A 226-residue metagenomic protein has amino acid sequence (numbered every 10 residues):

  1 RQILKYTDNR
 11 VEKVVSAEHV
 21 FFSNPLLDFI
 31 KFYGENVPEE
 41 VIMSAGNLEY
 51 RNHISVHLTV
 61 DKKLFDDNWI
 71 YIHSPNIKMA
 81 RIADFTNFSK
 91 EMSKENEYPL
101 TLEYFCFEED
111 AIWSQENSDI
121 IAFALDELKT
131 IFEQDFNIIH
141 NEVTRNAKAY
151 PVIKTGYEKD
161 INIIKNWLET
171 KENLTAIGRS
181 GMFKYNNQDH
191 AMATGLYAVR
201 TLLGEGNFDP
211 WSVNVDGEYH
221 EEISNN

Functional and structural regions predicted by a protein language model:
R1-Q2, N173: Beta-strand-connecting loop/turn residues
Q2-F132, T144, W167, W211-H220: Mid-domain catalytic core of redox enzymes that form a hydrophobic substrate pocket/lid adjacent to a catalytic redox
V37, D135-F136, E172, N207: Secondary-structure boundary/capping signal
I42, G46-N47, T155-N226: C-terminal lid/capping helical subdomain adjacent to the catalytic/cofactor pocket in oxidative enzymes
K63-A83, A147-I163, A193, N225-N226: A broadly tuned preference for mixed-charge, low-complexity surface segments
F107-E109, K148-A149, G181-F183: Short Gly/Pro-enriched loop/turn and capping motifs at secondary-structure junctions
A122-L125, K129-E169, A176: Flavin (FAD/FMN) cofactor-binding core of flavoprotein oxidoreductases
